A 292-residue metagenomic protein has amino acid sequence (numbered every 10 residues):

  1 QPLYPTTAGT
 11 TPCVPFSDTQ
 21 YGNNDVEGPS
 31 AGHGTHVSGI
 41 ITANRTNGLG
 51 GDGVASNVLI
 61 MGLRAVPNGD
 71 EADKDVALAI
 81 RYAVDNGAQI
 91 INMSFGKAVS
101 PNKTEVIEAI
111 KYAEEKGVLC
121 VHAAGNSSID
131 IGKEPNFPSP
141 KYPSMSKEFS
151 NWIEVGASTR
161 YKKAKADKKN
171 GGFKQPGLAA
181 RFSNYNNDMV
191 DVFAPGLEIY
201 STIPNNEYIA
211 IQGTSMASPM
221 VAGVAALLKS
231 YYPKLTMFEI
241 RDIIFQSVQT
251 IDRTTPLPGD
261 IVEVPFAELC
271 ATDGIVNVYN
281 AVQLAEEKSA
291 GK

Functional and structural regions predicted by a protein language model:
Q1-A72, E148-N151, Y185-M189, S230-I243: Subtilisin-like serine protease catalytic core
G34, S38-I41, A77-I80, I107-I110 (+6 more regions): Extracytoplasmic/secreted envelope proteins and their assembly/folding machinery, especially bacterial periplasmic
N47, V66-D70, G96-S100, N126-D130 (+4 more regions): Solvent-exposed loop/turn segments at secondary-structure junctions within structured extracellular/periplasmic domains
I80-K103, A123: Short acidic, glycine-rich surface-loop motifs adjacent to enzyme active sites
V84-N86, I90-M93, S150-E154, S230-K292: C-terminal subdomain of the subtilisin-like protease fold in secreted/lumenal serine endopeptidases
P101-C120, F137-S144, E148-N151: Catalytic-core regions built around general acid/base machinery
V118, P140-S230, K234: Extracellular S/T/G-rich loop segment that most often corresponds to the catalytic His/Ser-adjacent loop
